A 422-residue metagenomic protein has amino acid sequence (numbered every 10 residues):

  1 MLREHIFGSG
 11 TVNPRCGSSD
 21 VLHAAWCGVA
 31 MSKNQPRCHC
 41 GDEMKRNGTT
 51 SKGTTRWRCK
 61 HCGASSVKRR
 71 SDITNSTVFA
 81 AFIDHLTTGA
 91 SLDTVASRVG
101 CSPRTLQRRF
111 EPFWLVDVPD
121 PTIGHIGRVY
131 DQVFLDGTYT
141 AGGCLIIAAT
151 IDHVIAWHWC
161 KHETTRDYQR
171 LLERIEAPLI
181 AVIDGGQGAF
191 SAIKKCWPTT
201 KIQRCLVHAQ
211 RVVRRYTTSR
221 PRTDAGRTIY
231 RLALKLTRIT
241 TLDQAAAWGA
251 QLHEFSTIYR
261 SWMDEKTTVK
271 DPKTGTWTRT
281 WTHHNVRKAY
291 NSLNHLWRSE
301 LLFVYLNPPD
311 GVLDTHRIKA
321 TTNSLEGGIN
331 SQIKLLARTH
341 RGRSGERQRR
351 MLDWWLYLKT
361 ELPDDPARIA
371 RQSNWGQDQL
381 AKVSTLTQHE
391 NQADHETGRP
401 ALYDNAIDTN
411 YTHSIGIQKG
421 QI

Functional and structural regions predicted by a protein language model:
M1, C59, V95, V133-T138 (+4 more regions): Short, conserved catalytic/metal-binding motifs centered on acidic residues
L2-K68: Short, conserved DNA-binding cores of transcription-related domains
H39-K45, T54-V133, T138-A141: Short, positively charged, Gly/Tyr-enriched micro-motifs that form contact patches at catalytic or ligand/partner
R56, H61-G63, K68-R70, V78 (+3 more regions): Acidic/histidine-rich catalytic cores and adjacent linkers of DNA breakage/strand-transfer/modification proteins
K68-R69, E176-P178, T200-I202, R220-A225 (+1 more regions): Short, polar/flexible loop-turn hinges at active-site or ligand-entry regions and domain interfaces
G100-T199: RNase H-like nuclease fold core
A141, A189, V213, S331-Q332: Hydrophobic positions within alpha-helical membrane elements
D184-A233: Conserved beta-strand -> loop -> alpha-helix junction used to position metal-binding or nucleic-acid-contacting
